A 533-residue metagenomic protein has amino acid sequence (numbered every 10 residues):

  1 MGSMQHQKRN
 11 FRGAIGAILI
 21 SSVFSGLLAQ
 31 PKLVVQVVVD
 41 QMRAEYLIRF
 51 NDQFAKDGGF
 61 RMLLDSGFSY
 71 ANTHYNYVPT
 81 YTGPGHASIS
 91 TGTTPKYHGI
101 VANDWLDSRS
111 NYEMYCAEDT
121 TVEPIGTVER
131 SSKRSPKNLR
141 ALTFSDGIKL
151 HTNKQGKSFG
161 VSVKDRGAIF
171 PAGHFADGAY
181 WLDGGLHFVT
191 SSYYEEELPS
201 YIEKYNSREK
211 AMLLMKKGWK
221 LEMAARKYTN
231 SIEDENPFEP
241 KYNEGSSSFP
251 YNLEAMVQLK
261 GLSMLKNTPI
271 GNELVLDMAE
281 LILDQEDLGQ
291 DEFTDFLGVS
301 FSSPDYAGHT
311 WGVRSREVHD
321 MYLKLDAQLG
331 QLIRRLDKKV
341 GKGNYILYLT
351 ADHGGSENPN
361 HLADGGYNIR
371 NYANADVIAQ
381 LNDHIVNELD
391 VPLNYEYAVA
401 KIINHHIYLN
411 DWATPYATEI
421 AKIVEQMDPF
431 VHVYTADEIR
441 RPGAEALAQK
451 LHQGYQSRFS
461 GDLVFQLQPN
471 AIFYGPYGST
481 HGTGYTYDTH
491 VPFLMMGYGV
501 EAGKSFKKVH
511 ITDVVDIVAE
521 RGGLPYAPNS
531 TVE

Functional and structural regions predicted by a protein language model:
M1-K32: Bacterial Sec-dependent N-terminal signal peptides
K32-R43, L63, I89, I148 (+8 more regions): Beta-strand elements within well-structured catalytic alpha/beta cores of enzymes that handle phosphate/sulfate esters
A44-F50, T73-Y75, E129-P136, L262-P269 (+4 more regions): Second-shell loop/turn segments in exported
I48-Y97, K157-F159: Short, structured active-site-proximal loop/turn typified by the sulfatase FGly-forming signature C/S-X-P-X-R
Y70-S88, G160-A168, S300-S302, A351-G354 (+1 more regions): Short, solvent-exposed turn/loop segments enriched in Gly/Ser/Thr/Pro and often Arg
N72, P79-Y81, N103-K133, A141 (+9 more regions): Secreted, luminal/periplasmic, and some membrane-associated catalytic domains that remodel anionic oxygen-ester
T94, I100-F293, S302-H309, Q426-D428: His/Asp/Glu-rich, glycine-adjacent segments that coordinate divalent cations and/or stabilize oxyanion chemistry on
F459, Q466-G499: C-terminal, low-complexity/hydrophilic appendages and adjacent surface loops of extracellular/periplasmic anionic
